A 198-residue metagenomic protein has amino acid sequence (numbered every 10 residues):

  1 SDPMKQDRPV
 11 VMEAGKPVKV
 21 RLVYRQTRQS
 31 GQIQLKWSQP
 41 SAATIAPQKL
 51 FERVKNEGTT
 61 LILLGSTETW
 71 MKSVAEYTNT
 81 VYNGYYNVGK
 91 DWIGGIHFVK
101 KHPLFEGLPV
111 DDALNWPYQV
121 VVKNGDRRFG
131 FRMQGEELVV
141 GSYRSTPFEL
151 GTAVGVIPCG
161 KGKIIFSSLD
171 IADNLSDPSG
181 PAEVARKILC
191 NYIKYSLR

Functional and structural regions predicted by a protein language model:
S1-L50, N56: Acidic/polar, compositionally biased interaction segments
Y24, S66-T67, L169-I171: A mature extracytoplasmic/lumenal domain signature
R25, P109, L197-R198: Residue-level marker of positions within ordered structural domains that often coincide with functionally constrained
R28-Q29, T69-W70, D173-N174: Flexible loop/turn segments at secondary-structure boundaries
G31, K100, A153: Residues that flank catalytic or metal-binding motifs in active/ligand-binding sites
L50-V122, D177-I188, K194: A glycine-rich, often tryptophan-bearing local segment used as a flexible ligand/cofactor-contacting loop or short
K55-I62, P103, Q119-R198: A glycine-centered loop/beta-turn motif at secondary-structure junctions
